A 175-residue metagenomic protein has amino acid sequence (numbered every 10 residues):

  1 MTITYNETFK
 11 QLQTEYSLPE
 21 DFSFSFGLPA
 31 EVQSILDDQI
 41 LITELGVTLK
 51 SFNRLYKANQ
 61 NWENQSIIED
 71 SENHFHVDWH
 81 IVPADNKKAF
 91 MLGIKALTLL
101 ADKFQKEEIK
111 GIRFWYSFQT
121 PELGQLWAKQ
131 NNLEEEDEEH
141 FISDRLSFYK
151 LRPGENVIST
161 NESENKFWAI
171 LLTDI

Functional and structural regions predicted by a protein language model:
M1-H76: N-terminal leader/targeting segments
T2, N6-F9, N64, V82-F90 (+2 more regions): Short, structured coil/loop segments at alpha-helix boundaries
L49, R54-D85, L151-I175: Intrinsically disordered, low-complexity regulatory segments enriched in Ser/Thr/Pro and charged residues
K88-I94, T98-I175: Acidic, proline/glycine-rich low-complexity IDRs
